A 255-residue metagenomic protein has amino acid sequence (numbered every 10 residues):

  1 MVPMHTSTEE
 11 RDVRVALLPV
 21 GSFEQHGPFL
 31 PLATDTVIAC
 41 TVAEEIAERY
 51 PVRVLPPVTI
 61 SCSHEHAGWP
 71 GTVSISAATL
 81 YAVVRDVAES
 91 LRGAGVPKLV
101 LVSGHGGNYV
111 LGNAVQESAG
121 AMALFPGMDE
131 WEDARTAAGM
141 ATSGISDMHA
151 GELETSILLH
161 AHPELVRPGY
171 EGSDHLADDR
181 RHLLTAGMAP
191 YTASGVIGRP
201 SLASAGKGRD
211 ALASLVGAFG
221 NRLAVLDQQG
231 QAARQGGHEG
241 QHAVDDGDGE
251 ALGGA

Functional and structural regions predicted by a protein language model:
M1-K98, G104-G237, G253-A255: Extended, histidine- and acidic-residue-enriched regions that form the cofactor-binding/catalytic faces
G236-A251: Alpha-helix boundary/capping motif
